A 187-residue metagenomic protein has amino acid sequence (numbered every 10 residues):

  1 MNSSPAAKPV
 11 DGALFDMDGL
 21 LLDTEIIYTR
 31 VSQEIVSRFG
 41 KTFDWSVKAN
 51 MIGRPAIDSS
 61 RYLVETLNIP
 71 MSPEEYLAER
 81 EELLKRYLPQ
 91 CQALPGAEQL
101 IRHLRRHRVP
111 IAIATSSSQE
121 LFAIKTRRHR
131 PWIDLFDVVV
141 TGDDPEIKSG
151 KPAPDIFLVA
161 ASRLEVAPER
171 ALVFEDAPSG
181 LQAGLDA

Functional and structural regions predicted by a protein language model:
N2-A49: Active-site neighborhood of HAD-like aspartate-dependent phosphohydrolases
A6-K8, R106-V109, L164-R170: Glycine-rich phosphate-binding loop signature in dinucleotide/nucleotide-binding domains
P9, R86-I113, Q119-A123: Short, acidic loop-to-helix structural element flanking the phosphoryl-transfer center in phosphate-processing enzymes
S32, S60-L63, A97, F122-T126 (+1 more regions): Hydrophobic packing residues within well-ordered alpha-helices of enzyme cores
R38-K41, L67-M71, R130-L135, E165: Short helix-capping segments at alpha-helix termini
I52-L83, H103, V109: A metal-dependent, Asp-based hydrolase signature
Q90, S118-L172, P178-D186: Substrate-recognition "cap/lid" segment bordering the active-site pocket of phosphatases
